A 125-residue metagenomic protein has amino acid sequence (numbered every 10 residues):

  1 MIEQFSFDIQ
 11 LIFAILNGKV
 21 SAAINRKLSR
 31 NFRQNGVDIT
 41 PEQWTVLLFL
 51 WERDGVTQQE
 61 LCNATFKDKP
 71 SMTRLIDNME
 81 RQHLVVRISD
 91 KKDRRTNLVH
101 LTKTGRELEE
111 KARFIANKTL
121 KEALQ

Functional and structural regions predicted by a protein language model:
M1-N35: N-terminal leader segment of winged-helix/HTH proteins
L11, I15, T45, K118-E122: Positions in alpha-helical segments
S21, Q43, T65, E109 (+2 more regions): Short amphipathic alpha-helical/adjacent loop interface patches that line ligand and macromolecule-binding sites
A22, R26-P70: N-terminal helix-turn-helix DNA-binding core of bacterial DNA-binding proteins
D77-Q125: Charged, amphipathic alpha-helical coiled-coil/dimerization segments
